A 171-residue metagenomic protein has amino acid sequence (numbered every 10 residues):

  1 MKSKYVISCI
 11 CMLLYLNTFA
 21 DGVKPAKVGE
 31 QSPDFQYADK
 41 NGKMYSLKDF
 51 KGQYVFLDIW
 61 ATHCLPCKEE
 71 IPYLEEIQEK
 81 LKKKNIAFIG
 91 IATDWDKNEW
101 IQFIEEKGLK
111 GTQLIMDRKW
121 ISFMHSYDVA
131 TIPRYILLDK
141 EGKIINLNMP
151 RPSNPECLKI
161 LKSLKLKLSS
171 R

Functional and structural regions predicted by a protein language model:
M1-P25: Bacterial Sec-dependent N-terminal signal peptides
F19-L47, C157-K159, S163-K167: N-terminal "domain-start" segment that seeds a small globular fold
S32-P33, V55, I132-P133: Short loop/turn microsegments at loop-to-beta-strand junctions
A38, I101-E141: Short, internal strand/loop/helix patches that form the active-site neighborhood or redox-interaction surface
S46-L65, L74: Short active-site neighborhood of thiol/selenol oxidoreductases, capturing the structured segment around
V55-L57, I89-I91, L114, I136: Conserved hydrophobic packing residues within short motifs/helices of P-loop NTPase cores of ABC-family ATPases
E69-K107, K119-H125: Structural microenvironment flanking redox-active thiols in thiol-disulfide oxidoreductases
L137-R171: Thiol-/selenol-based redox modules, centered on thioredoxin-like and closely related oxidoreductase domains
